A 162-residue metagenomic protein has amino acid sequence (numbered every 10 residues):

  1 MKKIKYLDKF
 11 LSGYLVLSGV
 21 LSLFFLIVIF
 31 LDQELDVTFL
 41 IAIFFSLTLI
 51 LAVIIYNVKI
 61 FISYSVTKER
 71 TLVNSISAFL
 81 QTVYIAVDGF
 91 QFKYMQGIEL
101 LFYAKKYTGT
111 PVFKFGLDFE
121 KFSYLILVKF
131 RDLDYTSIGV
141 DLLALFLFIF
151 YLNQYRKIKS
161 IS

Functional and structural regions predicted by a protein language model:
M1-S162: Topology signature of small-to-medium multi-pass alpha-helical membrane proteins
